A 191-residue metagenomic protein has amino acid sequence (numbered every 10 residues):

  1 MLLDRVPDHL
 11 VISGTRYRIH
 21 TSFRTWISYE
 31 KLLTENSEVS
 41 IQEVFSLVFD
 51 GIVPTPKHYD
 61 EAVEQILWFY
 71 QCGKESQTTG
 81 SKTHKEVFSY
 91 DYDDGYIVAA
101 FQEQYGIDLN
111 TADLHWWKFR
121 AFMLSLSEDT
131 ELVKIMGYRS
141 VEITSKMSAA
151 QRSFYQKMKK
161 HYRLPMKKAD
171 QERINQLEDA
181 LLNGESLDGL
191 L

Functional and structural regions predicted by a protein language model:
M1-R18, R24-W26, T34-N36, E43-L191: Charged interaction scaffolds used for protein-protein
